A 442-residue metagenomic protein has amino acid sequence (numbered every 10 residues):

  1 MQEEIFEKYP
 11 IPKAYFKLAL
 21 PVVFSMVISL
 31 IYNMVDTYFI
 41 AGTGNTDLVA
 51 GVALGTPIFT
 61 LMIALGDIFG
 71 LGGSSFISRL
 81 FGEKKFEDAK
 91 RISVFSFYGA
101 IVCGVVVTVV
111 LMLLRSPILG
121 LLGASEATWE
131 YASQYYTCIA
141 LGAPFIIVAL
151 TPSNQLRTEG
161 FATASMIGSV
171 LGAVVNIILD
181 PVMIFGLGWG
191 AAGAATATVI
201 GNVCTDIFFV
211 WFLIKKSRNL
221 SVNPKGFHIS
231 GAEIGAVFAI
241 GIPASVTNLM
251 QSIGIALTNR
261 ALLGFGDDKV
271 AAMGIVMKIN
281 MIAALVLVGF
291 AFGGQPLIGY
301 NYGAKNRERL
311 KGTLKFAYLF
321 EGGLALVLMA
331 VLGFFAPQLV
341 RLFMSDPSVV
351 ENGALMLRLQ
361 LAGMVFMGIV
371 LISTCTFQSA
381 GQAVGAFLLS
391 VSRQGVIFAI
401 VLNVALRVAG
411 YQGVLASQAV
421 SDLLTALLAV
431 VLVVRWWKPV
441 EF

Functional and structural regions predicted by a protein language model:
M1-A19, I77-P144, G186-I242, I298-G363 (+1 more regions): Short alpha-helical transmembrane segments in multi-pass integral membrane proteins
P12-I31, V35, I58-L65, L141 (+7 more regions): Residue-level signal for short hydrophobic patches within transmembrane helices of multi-pass membrane transporters
K17-D36, C138, G172, G201-T205 (+2 more regions): Transmembrane helical elements of multi-pass membrane transporters/channels
V27, I31-A50, L119-E126, V182-W189 (+4 more regions): Helix-terminus/linker motif at the lipid-water interface of multi-pass membrane proteins
M34-Y38, V109, P117, T151-Q155 (+8 more regions): Alpha-helical transmembrane segments of multipass membrane proteins
I40-T60, E126-Y131, A191-A192, E233-I240 (+5 more regions): Interfacial/gating helices of multi-pass transporter permease domains
V49-V109, I146-S165, N259, A272-A336 (+1 more regions): Small-residue-rich hydrophobic transmembrane alpha-helices
I139-R157, S165-A173, A194-F209, V288-A291 (+3 more regions): Short runs within selected transmembrane alpha-helices of multi-pass transporters and secretion channels
